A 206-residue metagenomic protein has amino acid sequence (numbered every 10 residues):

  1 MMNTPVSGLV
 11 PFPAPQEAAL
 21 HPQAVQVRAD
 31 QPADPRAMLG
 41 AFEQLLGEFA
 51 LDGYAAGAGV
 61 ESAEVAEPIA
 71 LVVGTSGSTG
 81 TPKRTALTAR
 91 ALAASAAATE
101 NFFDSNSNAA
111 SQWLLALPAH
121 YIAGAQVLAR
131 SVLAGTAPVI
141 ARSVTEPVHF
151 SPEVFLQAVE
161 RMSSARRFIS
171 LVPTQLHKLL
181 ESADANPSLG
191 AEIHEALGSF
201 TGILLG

Functional and structural regions predicted by a protein language model:
M2-F49, A93-L114, V148-A165: Conserved ATP-dependent adenylate/AMP-binding module captured primarily in the ANL superfamily
Y54-V73, N106-S111: Conserved pre-ATP/AMP-binding loop-to-beta segment of ANL
P68-A97, D104: Conserved AMP-binding A3 loop
T75-S78, W113, L128, I169 (+1 more regions): Conserved S/T- and glycine-rich ATP-binding loop of Class I adenylate-forming
L87, A123, L171: A conserved hydrophobic position in a structured secondary element of the catalytic/binding core that shapes
D104-T136: Conserved AMP-binding loop of ANL adenylate-forming enzymes
L117, R142-S143: Short beta->alpha connector loops at strand-helix junctions that form conserved, small/polar/Pro-enriched
V144-G206: Adenylate-forming
